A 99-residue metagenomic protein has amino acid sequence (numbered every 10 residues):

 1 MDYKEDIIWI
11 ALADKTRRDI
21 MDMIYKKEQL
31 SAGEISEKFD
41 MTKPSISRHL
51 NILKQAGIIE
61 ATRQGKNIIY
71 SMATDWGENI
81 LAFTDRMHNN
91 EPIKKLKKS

Functional and structural regions predicted by a protein language model:
M1-E5, M23-K26, T74-S99: Amphipathic alpha-helical dimerization/coiled-coil segments that flank or bridge DNA-binding/regulatory modules
Y3-T42, Q64-W76: N-terminal helix-turn-helix DNA-binding core of bacterial DNA-binding proteins
K15, L53, N79, F83: Solvent-exposed, charged/polar functional surfaces in cytosolic regulatory/catalytic domains
R17, R48-H49: Histidine-centered divalent metal-coordination motifs
E37, R48, K54-Q55: Alpha-helical residues within the helix-turn-helix
T42-P44, I93-K94: Membrane-interacting alpha-helical segments
S45, N51, R63: Recognition helix of helix-turn-helix DNA-binding domains
